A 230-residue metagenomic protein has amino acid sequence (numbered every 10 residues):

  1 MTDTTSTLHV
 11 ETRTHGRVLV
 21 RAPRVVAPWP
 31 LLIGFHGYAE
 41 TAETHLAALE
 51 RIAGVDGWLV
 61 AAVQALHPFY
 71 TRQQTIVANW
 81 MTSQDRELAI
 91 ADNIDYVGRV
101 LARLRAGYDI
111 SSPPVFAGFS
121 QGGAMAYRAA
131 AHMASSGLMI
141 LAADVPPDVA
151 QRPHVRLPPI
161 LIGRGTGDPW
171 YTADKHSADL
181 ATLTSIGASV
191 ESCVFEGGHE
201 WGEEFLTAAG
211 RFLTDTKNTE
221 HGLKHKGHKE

Functional and structural regions predicted by a protein language model:
L8-I110: Serine-hydrolase catalytic machinery in alpha/beta-hydrolase-like enzymes
G37, S120, D144, T166 (+1 more regions): Residue-level signal for short, function-critical loop segments
A39, T166-T172, E200: Acidic catalytic loop of the alpha/beta-hydrolase fold
A47-R51, A131-H132, A181, S185: Short, well-ordered alpha-helices that flank and scaffold nucleotide-derived cofactor binding pockets
V63-H67, A143, G197: Active-site loop/turn elements of alpha/beta-hydrolase fold enzymes, especially the short glycine-/histidine-rich
P113-R156: Primarily recognizes the serine-hydrolase "nucleophile elbow" in alpha/beta-hydrolase and SGNH/GDSL folds
L161-R164: Short beta-strand/loop motif that positions the catalytic acidic residue of the alpha/beta-hydrolase fold
A173-H225, E230: C-terminal catalytic histidine-bearing segment of alpha/beta-hydrolase fold enzymes
